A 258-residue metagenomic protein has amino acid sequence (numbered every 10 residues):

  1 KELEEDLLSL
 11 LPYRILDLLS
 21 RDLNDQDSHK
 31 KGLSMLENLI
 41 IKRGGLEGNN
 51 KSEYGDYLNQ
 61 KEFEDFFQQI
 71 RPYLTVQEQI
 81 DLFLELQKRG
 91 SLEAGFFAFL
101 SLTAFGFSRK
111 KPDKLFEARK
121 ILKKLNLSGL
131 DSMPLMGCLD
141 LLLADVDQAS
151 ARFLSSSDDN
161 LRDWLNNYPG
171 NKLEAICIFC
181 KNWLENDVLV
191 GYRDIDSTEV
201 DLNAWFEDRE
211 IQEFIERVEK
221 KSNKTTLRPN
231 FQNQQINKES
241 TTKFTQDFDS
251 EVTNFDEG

Functional and structural regions predicted by a protein language model:
K1-E2, H29-G32, K111-A118, G137 (+1 more regions): Solenoid-repeat scaffolds in large eukaryotic assemblies
K1-E4, L11, E78, I121 (+1 more regions): Polar alpha-helical coiled-coil and adjacent low-complexity
K1-G106, F179-G258: N-terminal alpha-helical interaction modules that lie
E2-D6, S128-L139, D158-A175: Boundary/linker segments of alpha-helical solenoid repeat arrays
L82-G90, R119-S128, L154-D163: Solenoid-like repeat scaffolds
S101-S108, M136-D140: Residue-level signature for tetratricopeptide repeat
V146-N186: Long amphipathic alpha-helical scaffold regions
